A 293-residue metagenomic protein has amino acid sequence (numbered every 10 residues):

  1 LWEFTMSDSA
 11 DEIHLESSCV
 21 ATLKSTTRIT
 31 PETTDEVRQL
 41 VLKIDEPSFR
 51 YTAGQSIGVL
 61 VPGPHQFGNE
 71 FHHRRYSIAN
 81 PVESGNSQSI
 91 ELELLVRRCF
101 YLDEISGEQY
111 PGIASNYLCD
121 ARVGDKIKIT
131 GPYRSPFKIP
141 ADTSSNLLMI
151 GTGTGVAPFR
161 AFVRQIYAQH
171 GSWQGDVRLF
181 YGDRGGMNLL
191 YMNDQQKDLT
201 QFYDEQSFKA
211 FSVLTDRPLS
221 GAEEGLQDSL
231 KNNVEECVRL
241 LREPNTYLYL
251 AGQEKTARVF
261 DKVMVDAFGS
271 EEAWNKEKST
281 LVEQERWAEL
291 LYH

Functional and structural regions predicted by a protein language model:
L1-T5: Short, Lys/Arg-enriched N-terminal segments with co-localized hydrophobic residues within the first ~10-30 amino acids
D8-C19, T33-T34, I127-K128, H170-H293: Reductase modules of NAD(P)H-dependent flavoproteins
C19-A21, T27-R28, V37: Catalytic-loop region of hydrolases
K24, Q39-L148, Q165, T215 (+1 more regions): FAD-binding FR-type
R28, P64, E83, C99-Y101 (+4 more regions): Conserved beta-strand elements of beta-rich interaction domains across eukaryotes, especially beta-propellers
G54, G155, Q253: Short, conserved phosphate/pyrophosphate- and ester-handling motifs at nucleotide-, phospho-/glycolipid
I139, F159-A161, V259-K262: Short glycine-/acidic-enriched loop or helix-start segments at secondary-structure transitions that form or flank
L147-I166, R184, T256: Active-site beta-strand/loop microenvironment that shapes enzyme catalytic pockets
